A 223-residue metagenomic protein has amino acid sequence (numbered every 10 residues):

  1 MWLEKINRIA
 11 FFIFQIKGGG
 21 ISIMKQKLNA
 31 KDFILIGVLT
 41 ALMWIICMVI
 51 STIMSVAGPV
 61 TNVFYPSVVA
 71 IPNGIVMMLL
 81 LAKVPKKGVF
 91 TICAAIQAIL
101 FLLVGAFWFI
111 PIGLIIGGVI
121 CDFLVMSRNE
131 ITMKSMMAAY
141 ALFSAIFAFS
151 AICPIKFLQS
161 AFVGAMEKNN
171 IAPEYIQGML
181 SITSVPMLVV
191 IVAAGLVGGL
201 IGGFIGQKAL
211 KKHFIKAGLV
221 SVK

Functional and structural regions predicted by a protein language model:
F14-I16, G20, K25-I34, V38 (+1 more regions): Alpha-helical transmembrane segments and their cytosolic interface
K25-G88, I92: Hydrophobic transmembrane alpha-helices
K31-L39, Y65, V69, G88-C93 (+6 more regions): Alpha-helical transmembrane segments of integral membrane proteins
T40-M48, I96-V104, L142-I152: Aromatic-anchored segments of alpha-helical transmembrane domains
I45, L114-I152, G203: Short helix-perturbing small/polar motifs within transmembrane alpha-helices
S51-V56, N62, Q97-V125: Interfacial aromatic-anchored transmembrane helix boundaries in multi-pass membrane proteins
A139-K211: Membrane-embedded alpha-helical hairpins and interfacial helices in multi-pass inner-membrane proteins
